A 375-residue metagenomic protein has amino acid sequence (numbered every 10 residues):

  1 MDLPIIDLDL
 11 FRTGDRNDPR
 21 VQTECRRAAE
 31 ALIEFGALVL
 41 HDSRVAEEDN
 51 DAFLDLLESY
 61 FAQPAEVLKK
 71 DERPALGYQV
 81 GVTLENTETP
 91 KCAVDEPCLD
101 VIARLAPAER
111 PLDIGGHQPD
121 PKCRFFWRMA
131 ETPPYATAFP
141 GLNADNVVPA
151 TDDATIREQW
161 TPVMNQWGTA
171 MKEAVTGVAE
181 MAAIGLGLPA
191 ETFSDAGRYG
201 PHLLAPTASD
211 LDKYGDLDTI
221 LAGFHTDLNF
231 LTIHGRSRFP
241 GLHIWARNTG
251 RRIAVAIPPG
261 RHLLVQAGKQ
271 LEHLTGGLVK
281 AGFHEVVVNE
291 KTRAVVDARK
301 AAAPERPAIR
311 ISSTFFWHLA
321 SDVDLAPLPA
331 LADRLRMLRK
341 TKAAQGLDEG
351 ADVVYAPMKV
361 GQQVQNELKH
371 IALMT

Functional and structural regions predicted by a protein language model:
M1-T375: Peripheral, non-catalytic segments flanking oxidoreductase cores
